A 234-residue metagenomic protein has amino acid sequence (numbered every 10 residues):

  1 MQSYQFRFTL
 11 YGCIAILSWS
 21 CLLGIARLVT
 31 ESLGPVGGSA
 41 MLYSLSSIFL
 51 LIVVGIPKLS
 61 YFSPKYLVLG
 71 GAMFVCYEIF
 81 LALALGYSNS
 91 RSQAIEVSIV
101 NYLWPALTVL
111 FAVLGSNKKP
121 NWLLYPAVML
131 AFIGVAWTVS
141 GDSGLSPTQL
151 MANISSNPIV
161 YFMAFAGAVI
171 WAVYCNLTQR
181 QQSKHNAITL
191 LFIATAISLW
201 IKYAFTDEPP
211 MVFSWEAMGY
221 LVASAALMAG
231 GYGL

Functional and structural regions predicted by a protein language model:
Y4-F8, E31-A40, L59-K65, Y125 (+2 more regions): Juxtamembrane helix-entry segments on the extracytoplasmic side of multipass membrane proteins
I16, G70-V75, Y102, A164-A172 (+1 more regions): Residue-level hotspots within the lipid-embedded alpha helices of multi-pass solute transporters
S18-I25, G55-I95, W137, A226-L234: Specific transmembrane alpha-helical segments of multi-pass solute transporters/efflux pumps, especially DMT/EamA
G24, S47-L51, P105-L114, S146-D207: Transmembrane alpha-helical segments that form core, pore/gating elements of small-molecule transporters/exporters
V29, G38, A84, L114-P120 (+2 more regions): Hydrophobic/aromatic residues within transmembrane alpha-helices of multi-pass small-molecule transporters
G37-I48, G86-N117: Specific alpha-helical transmembrane segments that line the substrate/conduction pathway and gating interfaces
L45, L50, L69-F74, P120-D142 (+2 more regions): Hydrophobic transmembrane alpha-helices of multi-pass small-molecule transport proteins
S60-L67, S92-N101, L114-W137, N157-Y161 (+1 more regions): Loop-to-transmembrane alpha-helix entry segments
